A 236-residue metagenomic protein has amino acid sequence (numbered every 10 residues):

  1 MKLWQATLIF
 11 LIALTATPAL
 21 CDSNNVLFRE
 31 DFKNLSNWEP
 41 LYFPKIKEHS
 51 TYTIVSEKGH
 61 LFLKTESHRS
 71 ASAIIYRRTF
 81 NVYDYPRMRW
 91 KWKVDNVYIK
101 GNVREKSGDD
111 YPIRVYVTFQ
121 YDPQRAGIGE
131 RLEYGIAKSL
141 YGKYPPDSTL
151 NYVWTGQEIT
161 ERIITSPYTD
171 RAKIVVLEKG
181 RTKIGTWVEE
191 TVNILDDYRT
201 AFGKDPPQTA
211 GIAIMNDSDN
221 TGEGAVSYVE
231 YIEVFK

Functional and structural regions predicted by a protein language model:
A16-P18: N-terminal signal peptide c-region/cleavage motif recognized by signal peptidases
C21-K45, I128-G135: Extracellular carbohydrate-recognition regions
F32, I212, E230-V234: Extracellular beta-strand elements of beta-rich domains used for carbohydrate recognition/degradation or cell-matrix
Y52-A73: Short carbohydrate-recognition loop motifs
R77-M88, R181-I184: Extracellular/lumenal carbohydrate-interaction signature centered on repeated Trp-anchored short motifs
K91-V97, Q120-D122, L195: Solvent-exposed strand-to-loop "edge" motifs in beta-rich extracellular domains
D110, Q120-Y168: Extracellular/luminal beta-rich ligand-recognition and adhesion surfaces characterized by aromatic-Gly/Pro-enriched
V115, D170-G180, I184-G222: Extracellular beta-strand ligand-recognition surfaces/modules
